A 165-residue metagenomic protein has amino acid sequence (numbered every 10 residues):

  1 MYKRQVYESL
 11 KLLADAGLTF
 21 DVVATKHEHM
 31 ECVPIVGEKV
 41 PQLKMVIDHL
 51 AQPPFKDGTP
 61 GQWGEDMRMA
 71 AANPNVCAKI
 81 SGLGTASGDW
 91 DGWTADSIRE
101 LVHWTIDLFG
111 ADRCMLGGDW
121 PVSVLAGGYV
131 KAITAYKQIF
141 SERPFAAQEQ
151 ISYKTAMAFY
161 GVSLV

Functional and structural regions predicted by a protein language model:
K3-M115: Catalytic pocket-lining loop regions of alpha/beta-barrel enzymes, especially the amidohydrolase/enolase/GH5 lineages
T85, V122-V124: Short, active-site-adjacent cap segments at secondary-structure transitions
H103-W104, L108-M115, V124-V165: Mid-to-C-terminal alpha-helical segments outside catalytic/metal-binding sites
D119: Active-site glycine-centered loops adjacent to acidic/histidine catalytic or metal-binding residues that shape
